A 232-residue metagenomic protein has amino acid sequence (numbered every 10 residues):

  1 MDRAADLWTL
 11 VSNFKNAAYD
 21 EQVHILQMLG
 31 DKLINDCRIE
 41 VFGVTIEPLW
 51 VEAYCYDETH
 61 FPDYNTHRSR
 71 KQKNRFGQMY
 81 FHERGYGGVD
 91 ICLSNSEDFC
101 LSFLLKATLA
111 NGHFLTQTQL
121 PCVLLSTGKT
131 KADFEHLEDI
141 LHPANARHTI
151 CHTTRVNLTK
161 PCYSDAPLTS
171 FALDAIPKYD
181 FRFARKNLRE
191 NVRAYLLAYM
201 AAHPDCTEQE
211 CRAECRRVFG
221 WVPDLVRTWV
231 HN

Functional and structural regions predicted by a protein language model:
M1-N232: A cross-family signal for N-terminal binding/gating loops and helix N-caps that shape access to the active site
